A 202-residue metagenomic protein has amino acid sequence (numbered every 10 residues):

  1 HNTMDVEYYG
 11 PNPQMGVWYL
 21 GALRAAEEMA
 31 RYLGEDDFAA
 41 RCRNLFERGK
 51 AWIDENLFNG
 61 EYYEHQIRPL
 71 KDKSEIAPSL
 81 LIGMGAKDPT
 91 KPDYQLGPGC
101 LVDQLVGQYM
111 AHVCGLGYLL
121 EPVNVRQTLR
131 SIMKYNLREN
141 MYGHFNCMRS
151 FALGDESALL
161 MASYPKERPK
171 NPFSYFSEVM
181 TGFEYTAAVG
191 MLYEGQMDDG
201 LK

Functional and structural regions predicted by a protein language model:
H1-F58, R68-D72: Hydrophobic, small-residue-rich alpha-helical packing segments that form membrane-like cores
H1-G10, D54-M180, K202: Extended glycan-interaction surfaces of carbohydrate-active proteins
W18-D36, D103, G107-L120, Y185-Q196: Well-ordered alpha-helical scaffold segments within catalytic/enzyme domains
A40-R43, E47, R126, D198-L201: Conserved positions within tetratricopeptide repeat
